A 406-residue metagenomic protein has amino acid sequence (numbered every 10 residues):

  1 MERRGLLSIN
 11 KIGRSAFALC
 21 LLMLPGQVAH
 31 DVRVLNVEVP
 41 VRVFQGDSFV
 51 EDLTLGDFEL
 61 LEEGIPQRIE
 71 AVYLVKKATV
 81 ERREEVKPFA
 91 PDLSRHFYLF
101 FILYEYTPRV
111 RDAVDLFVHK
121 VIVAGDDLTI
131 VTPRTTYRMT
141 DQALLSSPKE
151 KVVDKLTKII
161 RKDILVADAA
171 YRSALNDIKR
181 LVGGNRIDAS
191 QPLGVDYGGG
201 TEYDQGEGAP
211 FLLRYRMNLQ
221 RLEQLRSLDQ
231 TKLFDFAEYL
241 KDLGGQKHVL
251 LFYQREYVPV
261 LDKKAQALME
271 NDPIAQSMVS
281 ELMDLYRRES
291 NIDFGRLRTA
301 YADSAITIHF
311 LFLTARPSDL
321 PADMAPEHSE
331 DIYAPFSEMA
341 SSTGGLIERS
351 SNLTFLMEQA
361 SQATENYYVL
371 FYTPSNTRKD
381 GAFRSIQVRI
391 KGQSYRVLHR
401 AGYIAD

Functional and structural regions predicted by a protein language model:
R3-F17: Bacterial N-terminal signal peptides that target proteins for export
G13, C20-V32: Bacterial Sec-dependent signal peptides at the C-terminal "C-region" and cleavage site
F17-A18, I332: Residues at the start of alpha-helices and the adjacent loop-to-helix junctions
V28-D406: Scaffold/interface architecture of coatomer-like assemblies
